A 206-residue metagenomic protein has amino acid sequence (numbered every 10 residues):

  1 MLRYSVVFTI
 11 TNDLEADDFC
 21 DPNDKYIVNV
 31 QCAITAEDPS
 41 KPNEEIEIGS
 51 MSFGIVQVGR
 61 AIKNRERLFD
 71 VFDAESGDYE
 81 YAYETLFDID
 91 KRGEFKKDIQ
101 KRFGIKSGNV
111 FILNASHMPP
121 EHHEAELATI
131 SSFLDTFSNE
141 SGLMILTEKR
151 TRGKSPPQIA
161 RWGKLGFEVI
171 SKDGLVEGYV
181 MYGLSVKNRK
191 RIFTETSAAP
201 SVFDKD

Functional and structural regions predicted by a protein language model:
M1-P119, T136-D206: Non-catalytic substrate-recognition and accessory regions of acyl/acetyltransferase enzymes
E121-F137: Conserved acetyl-CoA-binding loop-helix of GNAT-fold acetyltransferases
